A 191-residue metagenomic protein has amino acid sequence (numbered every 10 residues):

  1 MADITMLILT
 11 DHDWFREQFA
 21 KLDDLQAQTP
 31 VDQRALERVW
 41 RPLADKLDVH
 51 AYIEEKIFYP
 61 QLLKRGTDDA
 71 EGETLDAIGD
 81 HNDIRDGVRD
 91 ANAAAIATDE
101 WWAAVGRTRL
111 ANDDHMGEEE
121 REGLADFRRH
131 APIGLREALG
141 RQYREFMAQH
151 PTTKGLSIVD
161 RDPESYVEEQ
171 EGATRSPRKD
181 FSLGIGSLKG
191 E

Functional and structural regions predicted by a protein language model:
M1-E191: Small-residue-biased structural context
